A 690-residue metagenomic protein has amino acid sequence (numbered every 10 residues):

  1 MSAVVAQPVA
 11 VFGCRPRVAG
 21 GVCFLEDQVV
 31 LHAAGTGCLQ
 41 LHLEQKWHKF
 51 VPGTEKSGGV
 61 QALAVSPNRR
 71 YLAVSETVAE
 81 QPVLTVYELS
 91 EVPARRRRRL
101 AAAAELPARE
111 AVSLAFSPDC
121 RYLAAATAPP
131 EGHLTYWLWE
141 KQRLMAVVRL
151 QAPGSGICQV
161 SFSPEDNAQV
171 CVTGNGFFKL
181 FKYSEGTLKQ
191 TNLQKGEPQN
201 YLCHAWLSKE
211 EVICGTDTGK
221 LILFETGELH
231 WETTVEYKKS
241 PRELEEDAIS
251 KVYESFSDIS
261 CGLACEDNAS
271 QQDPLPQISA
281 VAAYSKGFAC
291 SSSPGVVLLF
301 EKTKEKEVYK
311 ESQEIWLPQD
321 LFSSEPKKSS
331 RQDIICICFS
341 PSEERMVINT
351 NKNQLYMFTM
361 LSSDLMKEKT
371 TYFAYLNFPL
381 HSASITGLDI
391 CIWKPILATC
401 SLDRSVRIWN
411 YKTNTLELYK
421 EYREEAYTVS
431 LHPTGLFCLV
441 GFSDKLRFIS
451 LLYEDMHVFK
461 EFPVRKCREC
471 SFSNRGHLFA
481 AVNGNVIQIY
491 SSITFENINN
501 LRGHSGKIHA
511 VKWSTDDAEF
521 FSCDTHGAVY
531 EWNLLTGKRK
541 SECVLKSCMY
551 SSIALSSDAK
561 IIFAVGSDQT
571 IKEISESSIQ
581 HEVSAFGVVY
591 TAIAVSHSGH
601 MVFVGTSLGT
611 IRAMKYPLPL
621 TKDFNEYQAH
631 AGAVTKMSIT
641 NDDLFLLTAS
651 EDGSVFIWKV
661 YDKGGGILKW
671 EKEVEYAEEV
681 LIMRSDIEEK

Functional and structural regions predicted by a protein language model:
V9-F12, K49-E55, R96-L106, A146-A152 (+15 more regions): Short C-terminal beta-strands that terminate individual repeats in beta-propeller domains, predominantly WD40 blades
V9-G37, G59: Beta-strand-rich domains and repeat architectures in extracellular enzymes and scaffolds, especially beta-propellers
R15, L229-D267, V296, E307-K310 (+10 more regions): Terminal intrinsically disordered, low-complexity extensions flanking WD-repeat/beta-propeller proteins
R17-V22, G58-A64, A108-F116, G154-F162 (+12 more regions): Canonical WD40 repeat/beta-propeller blade segments in eukaryotic WD-repeat proteins
D27-V29, R70-V74, R121-A125, D166-C171 (+23 more regions): Structural hallmark of WD40 beta-propellers
L39-H42, P82-E88, A126, L134-W139 (+12 more regions): WD40-repeat beta-propellers
S75-V78, A126-P130, T173-N175, G215-T218 (+9 more regions): Conserved strand-to-loop turn within each blade of WD40 beta-propeller repeats
E88-P93, E140-K141, Y183-T187, T226-E232 (+4 more regions): Short loop/turn segments immediately following beta-strands, especially the blade-tip and inter-blade linker loops
